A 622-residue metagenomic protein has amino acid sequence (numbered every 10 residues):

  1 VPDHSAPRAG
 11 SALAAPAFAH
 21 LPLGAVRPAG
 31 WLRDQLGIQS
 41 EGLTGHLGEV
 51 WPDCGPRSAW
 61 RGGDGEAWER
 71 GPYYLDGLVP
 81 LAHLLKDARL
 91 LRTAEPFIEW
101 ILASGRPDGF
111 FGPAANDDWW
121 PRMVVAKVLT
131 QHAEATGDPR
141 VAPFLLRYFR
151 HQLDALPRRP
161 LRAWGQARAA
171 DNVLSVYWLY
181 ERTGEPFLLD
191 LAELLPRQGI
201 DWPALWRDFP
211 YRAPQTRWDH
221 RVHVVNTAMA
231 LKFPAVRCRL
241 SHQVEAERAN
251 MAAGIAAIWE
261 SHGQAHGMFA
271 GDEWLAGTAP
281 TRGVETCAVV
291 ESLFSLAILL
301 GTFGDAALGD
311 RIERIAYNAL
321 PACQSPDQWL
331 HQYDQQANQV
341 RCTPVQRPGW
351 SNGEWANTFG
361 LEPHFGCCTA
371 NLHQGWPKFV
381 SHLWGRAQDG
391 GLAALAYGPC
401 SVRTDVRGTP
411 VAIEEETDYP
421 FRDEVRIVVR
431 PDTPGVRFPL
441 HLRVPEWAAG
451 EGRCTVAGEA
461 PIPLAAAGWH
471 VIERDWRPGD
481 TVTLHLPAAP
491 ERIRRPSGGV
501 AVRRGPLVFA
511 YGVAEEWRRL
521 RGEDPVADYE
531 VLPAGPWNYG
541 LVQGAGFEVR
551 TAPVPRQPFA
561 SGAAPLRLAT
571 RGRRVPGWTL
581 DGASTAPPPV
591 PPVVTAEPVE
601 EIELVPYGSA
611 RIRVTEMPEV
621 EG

Functional and structural regions predicted by a protein language model:
P2-H4, A17, C54-G71, F110-V125 (+6 more regions): Solvent-exposed loop and edge beta-strand segments that line ligand/cofactor-binding and catalytic clefts
P2-R70, A88-F110, P139: Low-complexity, Ser/Thr/Pro/Gly-enriched N-terminal "stalk/linker" regions
G24-V26, G30-L32, Y73-A88, V124-D138 (+5 more regions): Well-ordered alpha-helical scaffold segments within catalytic/enzyme domains
W60-D64, P72, L81-F209: Extended ligand-binding groove/face enriched in aromatic
V236-S261, P280-Q328, Q339-V340: Catalytic-core region of carbohydrate-active enzymes that cleave or remodel glycosidic bonds
M251, D310-N318, C323-R422, V428-P431 (+3 more regions): C-terminal beta-rich recognition modules with glycine/proline-rich loops and embedded aromatic residues
G435-V456: Beta-strand-rich binding/interaction modules
A449-D475, R492-S497: Solvent-exposed beta-strand/loop surfaces of large extracellular or lumenal domains
